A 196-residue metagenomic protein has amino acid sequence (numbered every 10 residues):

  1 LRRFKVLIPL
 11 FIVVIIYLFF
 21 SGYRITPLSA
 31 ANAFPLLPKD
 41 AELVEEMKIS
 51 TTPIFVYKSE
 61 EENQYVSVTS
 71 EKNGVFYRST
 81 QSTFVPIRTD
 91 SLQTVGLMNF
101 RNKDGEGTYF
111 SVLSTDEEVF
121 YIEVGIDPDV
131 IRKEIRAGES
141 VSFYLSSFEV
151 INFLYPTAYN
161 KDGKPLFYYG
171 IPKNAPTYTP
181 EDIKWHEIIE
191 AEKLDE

Functional and structural regions predicted by a protein language model:
R3-G22: Hydrophobic membrane-insertion alpha-helices, especially the h-region of bacterial N-terminal signal peptides
S21-V44, T115: Short, non-transmembrane alpha-helical segments in secretory-pathway proteins
A41-S67: Exposed beta-strand-loop-beta-strand "reactive/processing" segments of non-cytosolic proteins
E45-K48, N102-K103, F148, Y159: Structural signature of eukaryotic scaffold interfaces centered on beta-propeller domains
K58-T94: A general sequence property marking short-to-moderate contiguous segments in secreted/outer-membrane adhesion
S82-Y109, A175-E196: Extracellular ectodomain segments of secreted/surface proteins
T108-D116: Aromatic/hydrophobic beta-strand junction motif of beta-rich domains
Y121-K184: Ser/Thr-rich low-complexity repeats and stalk/linker segments
